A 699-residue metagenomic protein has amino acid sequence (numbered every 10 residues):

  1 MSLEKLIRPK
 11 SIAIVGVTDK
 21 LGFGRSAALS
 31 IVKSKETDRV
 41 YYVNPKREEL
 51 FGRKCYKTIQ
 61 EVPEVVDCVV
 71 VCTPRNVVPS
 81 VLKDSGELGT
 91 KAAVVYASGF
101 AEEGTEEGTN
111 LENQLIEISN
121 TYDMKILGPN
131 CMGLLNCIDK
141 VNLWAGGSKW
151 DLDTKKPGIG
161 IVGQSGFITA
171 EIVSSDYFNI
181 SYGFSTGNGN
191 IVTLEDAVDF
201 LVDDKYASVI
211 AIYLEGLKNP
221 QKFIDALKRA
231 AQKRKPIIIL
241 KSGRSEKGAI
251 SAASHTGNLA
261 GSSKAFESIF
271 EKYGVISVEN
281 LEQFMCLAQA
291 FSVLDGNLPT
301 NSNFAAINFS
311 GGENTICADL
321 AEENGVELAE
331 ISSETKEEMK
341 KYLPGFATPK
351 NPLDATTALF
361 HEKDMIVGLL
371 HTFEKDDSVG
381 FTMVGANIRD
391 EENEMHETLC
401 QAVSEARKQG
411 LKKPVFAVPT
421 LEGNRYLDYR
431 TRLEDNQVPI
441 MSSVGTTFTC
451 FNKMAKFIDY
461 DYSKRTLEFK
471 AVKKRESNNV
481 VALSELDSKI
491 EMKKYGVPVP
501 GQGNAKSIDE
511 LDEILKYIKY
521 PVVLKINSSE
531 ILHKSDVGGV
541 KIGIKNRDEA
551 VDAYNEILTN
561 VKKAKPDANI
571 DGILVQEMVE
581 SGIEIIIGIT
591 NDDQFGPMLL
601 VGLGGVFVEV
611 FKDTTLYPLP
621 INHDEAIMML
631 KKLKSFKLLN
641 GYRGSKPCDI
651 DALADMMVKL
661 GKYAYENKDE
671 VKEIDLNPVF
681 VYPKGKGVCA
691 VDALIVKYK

Functional and structural regions predicted by a protein language model:
M1-D675, V679-K699: Catalytic-core regions of core metabolic enzymes, especially those transforming organic acids/acyl-group intermediates
